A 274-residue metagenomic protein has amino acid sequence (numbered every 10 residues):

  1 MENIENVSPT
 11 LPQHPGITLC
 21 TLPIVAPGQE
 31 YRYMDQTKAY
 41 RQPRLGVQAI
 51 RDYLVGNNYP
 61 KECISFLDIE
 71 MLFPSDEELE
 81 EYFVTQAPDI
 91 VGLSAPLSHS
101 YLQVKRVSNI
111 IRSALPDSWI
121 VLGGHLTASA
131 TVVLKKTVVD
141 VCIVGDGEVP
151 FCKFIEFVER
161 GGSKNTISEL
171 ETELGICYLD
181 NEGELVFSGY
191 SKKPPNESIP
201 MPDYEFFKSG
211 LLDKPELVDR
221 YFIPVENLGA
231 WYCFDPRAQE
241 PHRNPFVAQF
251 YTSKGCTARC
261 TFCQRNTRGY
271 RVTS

Functional and structural regions predicted by a protein language model:
E2-E5, P74-E77, Q86, H242-R243 (+1 more regions): Conserved alpha-helical substructure of the radical SAM core
T10-G16, R243-F246: A short, charged/proline- and glycine-enriched loop that marks the coil->beta-strand transition at the N-terminal
P15-Y40: Short glycine-rich His-centered loop
I24-A26, M71, T127, G255 (+1 more regions): Short, glycine/serine-rich, charged loops/turns that create anion-binding and catalytic segments at active sites
D35-L54: Short catalytic helix/loop segments, enriched in acidic residues and glycine and frequently bearing histidine
T37-A39, S94-L102, N266-S274: Conserved glycine-rich "GG(E/T)P / GGGxP" loop and the immediately following alpha-helix in the radical SAM core
Q42, E205-S274: Radical SAM [4Fe-4S] cluster-binding motif and immediate context
I50-Y53, E62-N196: Glycine-rich beta-alpha loop elements in corrinoid/cobalamin-binding modules across cobalamin-dependent enzymes
